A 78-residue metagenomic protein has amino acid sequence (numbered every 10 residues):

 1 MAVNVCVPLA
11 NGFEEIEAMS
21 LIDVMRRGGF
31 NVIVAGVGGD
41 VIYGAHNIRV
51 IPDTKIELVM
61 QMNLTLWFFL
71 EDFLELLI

Functional and structural regions predicted by a protein language model:
M1-I78: Extended, subdomain-level signal for the structured scaffold at the beginning of enzyme domains
